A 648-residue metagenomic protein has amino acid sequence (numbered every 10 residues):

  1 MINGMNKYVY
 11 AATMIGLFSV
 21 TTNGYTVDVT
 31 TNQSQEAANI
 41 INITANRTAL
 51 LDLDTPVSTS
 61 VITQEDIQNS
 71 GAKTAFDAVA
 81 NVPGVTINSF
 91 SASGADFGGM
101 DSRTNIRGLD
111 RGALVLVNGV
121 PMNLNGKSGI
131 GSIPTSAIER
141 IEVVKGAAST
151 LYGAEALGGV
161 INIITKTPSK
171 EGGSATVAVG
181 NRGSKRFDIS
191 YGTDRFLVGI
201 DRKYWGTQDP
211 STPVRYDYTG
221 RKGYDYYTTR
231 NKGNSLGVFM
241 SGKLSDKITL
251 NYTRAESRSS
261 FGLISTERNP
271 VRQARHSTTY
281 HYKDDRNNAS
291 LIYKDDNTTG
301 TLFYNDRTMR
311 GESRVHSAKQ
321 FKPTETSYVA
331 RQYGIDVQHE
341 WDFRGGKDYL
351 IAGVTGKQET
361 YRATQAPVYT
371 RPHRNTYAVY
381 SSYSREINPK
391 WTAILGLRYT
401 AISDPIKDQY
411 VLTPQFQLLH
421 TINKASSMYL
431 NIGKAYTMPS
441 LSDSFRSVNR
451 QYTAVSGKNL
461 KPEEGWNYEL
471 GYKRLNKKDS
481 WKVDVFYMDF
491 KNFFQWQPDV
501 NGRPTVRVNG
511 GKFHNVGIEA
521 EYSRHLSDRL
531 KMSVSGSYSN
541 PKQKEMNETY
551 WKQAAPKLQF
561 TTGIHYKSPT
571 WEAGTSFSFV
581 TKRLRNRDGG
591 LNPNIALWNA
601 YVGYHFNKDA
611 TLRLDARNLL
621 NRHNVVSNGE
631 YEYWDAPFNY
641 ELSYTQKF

Functional and structural regions predicted by a protein language model:
D28, F76, A80-V120: Extracytoplasmic beta-strand/coil segments of soluble accessory domains associated with Gram-negative outer-membrane
I41, A75-A78, S102-N105, L116 (+3 more regions): N-terminal periplasmic accessory domains that precede and gate Gram-negative outer-membrane beta-barrel machines
R103, V120-K145: Short acidic/polar hinge/loop motifs at secondary-structure boundaries that mediate gating or recognition
A178, I189-Y282, D588: Periplasmic-side early beta-strands and strand-to-turn transitions of outer-membrane beta-barrels
G180-R182, R275-D296, Y328, K407 (+7 more regions): Outer-membrane beta-barrel signature, preferentially recognizing the C-terminal barrel domain of Gram-negative
F196-V198, S241-S257, Y280-V411, L419-T421 (+3 more regions): Face-selective signature of the C-terminal outer-membrane beta-barrel domain
S245, T355, T370-F490, H525-D528 (+5 more regions): Structural signature of Gram-negative outer-membrane beta-barrels, strongest in the C-terminal barrel of TonB-dependent
E386-A393, F486-D489, V508-R587, H605-T611 (+1 more regions): Gram-negative outer-membrane beta-barrel transporters
